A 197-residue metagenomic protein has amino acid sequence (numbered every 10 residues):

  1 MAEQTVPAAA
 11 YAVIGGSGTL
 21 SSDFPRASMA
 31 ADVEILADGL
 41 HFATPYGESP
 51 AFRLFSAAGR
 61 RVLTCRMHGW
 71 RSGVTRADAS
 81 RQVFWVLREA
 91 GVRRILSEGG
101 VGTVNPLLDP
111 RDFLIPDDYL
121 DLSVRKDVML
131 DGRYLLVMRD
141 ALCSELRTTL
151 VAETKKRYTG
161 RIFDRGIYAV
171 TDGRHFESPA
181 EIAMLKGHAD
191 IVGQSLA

Functional and structural regions predicted by a protein language model:
M1-M138: Metabolite-binding pocket within alpha/beta catalytic cores that recognizes anionic/polar moieties
A43, T75, L142, D172-R174 (+1 more regions): Residues that cap or flank secondary-structure elements
A79, L146, E181, A197: Catalytic-loop motifs flanking and including active-site residues across diverse enzymes
R81-R88, T148-V151, A183-K186: Predominant activation on well-ordered alpha-helical scaffold segments within soluble catalytic domains
D109, L142-E145, S178: Helix N-cap and loop-to-helix transition residues
M138-R147, V151: Glycine-rich loop/linker segments at domain edges
A152-I191: Active-site/ligand-binding-proximal alpha/beta "capping" segment
V192-L196: A donor-sugar binding/catalytic signature common to diverse glycosyltransferases and related nucleotide-sugar
